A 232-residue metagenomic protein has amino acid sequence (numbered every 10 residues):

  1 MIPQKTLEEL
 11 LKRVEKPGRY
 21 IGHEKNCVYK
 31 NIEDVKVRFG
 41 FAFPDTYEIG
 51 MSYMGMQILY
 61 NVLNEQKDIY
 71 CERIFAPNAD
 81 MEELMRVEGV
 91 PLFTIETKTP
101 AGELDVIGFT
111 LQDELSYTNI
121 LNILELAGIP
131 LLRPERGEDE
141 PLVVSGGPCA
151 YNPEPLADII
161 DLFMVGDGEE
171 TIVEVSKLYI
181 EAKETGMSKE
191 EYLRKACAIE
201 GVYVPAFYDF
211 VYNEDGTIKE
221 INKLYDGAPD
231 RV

Functional and structural regions predicted by a protein language model:
M1-K16, Q66: Helix-enriched interaction subdomains in cytosolic or periplasmic regions, typified by TIR/SEFIR signaling/NADase cores
L10-G40, Y47-E48, D215-V232: N-terminal [4Fe-4S]-dependent radical SAM core
N26-Y29, L59-Y60, E96: Short secondary-structure capping/turn segments at boundaries of alpha-helices and beta-strands
I32-V35, N64-K67, K195-C197: A generic structural signal for short, non-catalytic loop/turn and secondary-structure boundary residues
D34-K36, A42-F43, M51, C197 (+2 more regions): A short N-terminal interaction module
V37-R38, D45, G50-M54, I58-Q66 (+3 more regions): General detector of N-terminal leader/presequence modules that precede the first folded domain
F39-P44, G50-G89, K98-E103: Low-complexity, highly charged intrinsically disordered N-terminal segments that act as targeting/localization
A76-Y225: Glycine-rich beta-alpha loop elements in corrinoid/cobalamin-binding modules across cobalamin-dependent enzymes
